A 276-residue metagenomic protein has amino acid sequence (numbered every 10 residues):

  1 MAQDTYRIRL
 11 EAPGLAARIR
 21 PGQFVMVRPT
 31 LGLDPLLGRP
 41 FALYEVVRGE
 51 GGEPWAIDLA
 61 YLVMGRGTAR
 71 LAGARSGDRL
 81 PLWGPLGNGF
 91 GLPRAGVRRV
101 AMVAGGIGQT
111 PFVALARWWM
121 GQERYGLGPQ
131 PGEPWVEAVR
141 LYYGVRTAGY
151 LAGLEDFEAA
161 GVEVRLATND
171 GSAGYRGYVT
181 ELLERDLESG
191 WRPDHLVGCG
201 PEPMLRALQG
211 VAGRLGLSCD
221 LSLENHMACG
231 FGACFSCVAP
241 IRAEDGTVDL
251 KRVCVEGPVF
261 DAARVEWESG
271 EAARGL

Functional and structural regions predicted by a protein language model:
M1-P21, L31, P35, R94 (+3 more regions): Iron-sulfur (Fe-S) cluster-binding modules
M1-S76, V145-R146: Ferredoxin-reductase
I19-G22, P40, A56, F112 (+3 more regions): A general structural signal for well-ordered alpha-helical segments in protein cores
T30-D34, G84-G89, A243: Short, charged beta-turn/beta-strand-edge "cap" motif at the junction between a beta-strand and an adjacent loop
R66-H226: FNR/FR-type flavoprotein reductase catalytic core
P111, E202-M204, E224-V259: Local cysteine-cluster metal-coordination motifs and their immediate loop/turn environment, predominantly Fe-S cluster
